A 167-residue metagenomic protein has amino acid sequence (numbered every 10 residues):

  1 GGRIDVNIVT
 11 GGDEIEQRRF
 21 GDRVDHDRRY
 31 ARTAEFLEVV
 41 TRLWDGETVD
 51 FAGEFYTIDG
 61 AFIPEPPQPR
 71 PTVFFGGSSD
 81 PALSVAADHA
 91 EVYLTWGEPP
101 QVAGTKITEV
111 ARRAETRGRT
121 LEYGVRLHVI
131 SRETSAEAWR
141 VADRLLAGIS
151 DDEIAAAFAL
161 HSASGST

Functional and structural regions predicted by a protein language model:
G1-R3, A87-D88, R112-G118: Acidic (Asp/Glu)-rich catalytic clusters
I4-I8, V73-G76, E91-T95, L121-L127: Hydrophobic faces of well-ordered beta-strands that scaffold small-molecule active sites in alpha/beta enzyme cores
G11-E14, S79-D80: Short connector loops/turns at beta-strand edges and beta->alpha or beta->beta junctions
D13-E14, F20-P69, E98-T167: An alpha-helical appendage that flanks or caps ligand/catalytic pockets
E65, A87-Y93: Short, surface-exposed connector motifs at secondary-structure boundaries
F75-V85: Short, acidic/polar
